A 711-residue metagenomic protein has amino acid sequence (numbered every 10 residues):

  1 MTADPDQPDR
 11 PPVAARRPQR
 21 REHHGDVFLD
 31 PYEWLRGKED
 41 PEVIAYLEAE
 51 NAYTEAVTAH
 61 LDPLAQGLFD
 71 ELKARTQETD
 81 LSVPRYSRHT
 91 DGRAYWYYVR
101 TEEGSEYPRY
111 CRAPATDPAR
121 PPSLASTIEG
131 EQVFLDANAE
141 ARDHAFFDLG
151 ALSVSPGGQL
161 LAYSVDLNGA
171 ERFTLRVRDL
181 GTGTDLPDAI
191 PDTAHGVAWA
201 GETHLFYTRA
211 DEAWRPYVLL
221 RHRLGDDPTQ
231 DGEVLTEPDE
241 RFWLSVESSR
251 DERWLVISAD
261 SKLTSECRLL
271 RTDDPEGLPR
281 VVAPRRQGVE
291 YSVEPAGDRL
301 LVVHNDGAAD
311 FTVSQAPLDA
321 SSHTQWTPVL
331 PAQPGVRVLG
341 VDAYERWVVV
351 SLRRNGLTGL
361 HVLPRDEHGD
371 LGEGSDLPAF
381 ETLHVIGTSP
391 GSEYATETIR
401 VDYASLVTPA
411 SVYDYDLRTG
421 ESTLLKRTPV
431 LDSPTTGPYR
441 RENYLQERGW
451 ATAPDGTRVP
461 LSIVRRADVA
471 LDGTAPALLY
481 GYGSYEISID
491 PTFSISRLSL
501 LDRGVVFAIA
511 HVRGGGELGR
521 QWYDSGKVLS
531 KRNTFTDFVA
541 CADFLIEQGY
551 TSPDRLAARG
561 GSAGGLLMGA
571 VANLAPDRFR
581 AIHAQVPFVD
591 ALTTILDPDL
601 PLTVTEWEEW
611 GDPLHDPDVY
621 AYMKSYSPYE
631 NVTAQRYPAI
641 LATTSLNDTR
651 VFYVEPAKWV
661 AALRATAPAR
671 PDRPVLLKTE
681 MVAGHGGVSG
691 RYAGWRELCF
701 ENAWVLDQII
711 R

Functional and structural regions predicted by a protein language model:
M1-T398, D402-T408, D414-Y415, D490 (+4 more regions): Beta-propeller folds
T101, N305, A404, Y480-S484 (+2 more regions): Glycine-rich His-Gly loop
S126, N168-A170, G181-T184, A200 (+12 more regions): Secondary-structure transition/capping motifs at alpha-helix termini and the adjoining loop/turn into the next element
N138-S155, V165-A170, T184-L186, L383 (+9 more regions): Cap/lid segment of the alpha/beta-hydrolase catalytic domain
A198, F206, V256, R268-L269 (+21 more regions): Structured core elements
E294-P295, G307, D342-Y344, L352-N355 (+12 more regions): A structural signal for short secondary-structure junctions
D306, L339-N355, A451-P460, V464 (+10 more regions): C-terminal substrate/ligand-recognition segments
I509-R711: Active-site-proximal cap/loop segments of hydrolase catalytic domains
